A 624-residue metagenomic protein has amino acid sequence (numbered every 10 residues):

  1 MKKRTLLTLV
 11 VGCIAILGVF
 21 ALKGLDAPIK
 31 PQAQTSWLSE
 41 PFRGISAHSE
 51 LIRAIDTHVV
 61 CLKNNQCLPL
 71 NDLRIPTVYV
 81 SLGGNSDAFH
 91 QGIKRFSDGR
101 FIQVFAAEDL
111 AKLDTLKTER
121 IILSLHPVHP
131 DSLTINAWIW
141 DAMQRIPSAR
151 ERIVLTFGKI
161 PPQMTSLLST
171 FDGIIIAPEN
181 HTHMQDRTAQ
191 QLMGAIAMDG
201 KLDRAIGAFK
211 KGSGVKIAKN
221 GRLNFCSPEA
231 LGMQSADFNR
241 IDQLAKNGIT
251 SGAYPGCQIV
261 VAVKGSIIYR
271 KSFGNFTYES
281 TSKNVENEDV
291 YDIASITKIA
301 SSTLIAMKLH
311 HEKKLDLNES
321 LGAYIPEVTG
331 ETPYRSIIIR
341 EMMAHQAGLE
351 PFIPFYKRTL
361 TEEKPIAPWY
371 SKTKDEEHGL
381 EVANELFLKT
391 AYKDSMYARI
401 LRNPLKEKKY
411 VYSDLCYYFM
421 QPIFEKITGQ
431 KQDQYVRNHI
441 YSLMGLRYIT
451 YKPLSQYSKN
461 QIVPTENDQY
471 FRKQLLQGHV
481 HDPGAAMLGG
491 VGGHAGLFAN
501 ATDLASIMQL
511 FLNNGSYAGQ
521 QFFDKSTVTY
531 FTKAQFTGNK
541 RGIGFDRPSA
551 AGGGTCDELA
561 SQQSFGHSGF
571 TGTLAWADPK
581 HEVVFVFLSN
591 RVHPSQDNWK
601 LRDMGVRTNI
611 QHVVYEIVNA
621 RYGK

Functional and structural regions predicted by a protein language model:
K2-L7, G12-A230, Q234: Preference for extracellular/luminal or secreted protein segments
K3-L7, I14-V19, G24, M198-K283 (+14 more regions): N-terminal leader/targeting segments and the immediately adjacent pre-domain N-terminus
E40-I45, V128-H129, I176-E179, S227-M233 (+6 more regions): Second-shell loop/turn segments in exported
Y79, I122-S124, I153-L155, I176 (+6 more regions): Structural recognition of the beta-strand scaffold that forms the well-ordered cores of secreted hydrolase catalytic
G83-S86, P127-D131, K159-Q163, N180-T182 (+9 more regions): Solvent-exposed loop/turn segments at secondary-structure junctions within structured extracellular/periplasmic domains
L223-V263, I267-Y269, Q430, Q434-N438 (+1 more regions): Catalytic loop of the DD-peptidase/beta-lactamase superfamily, centered on the K-T-G motif and neighboring
S251-Q258, S280-E341, P404-C416, G492-A495: Short active-site loop at a secondary-structure junction that contains or immediately precedes the catalytic residue(s)
T332-Q562: Short, surface-exposed loop or secondary-structure junction motifs that flank catalytic or metal-binding residues
